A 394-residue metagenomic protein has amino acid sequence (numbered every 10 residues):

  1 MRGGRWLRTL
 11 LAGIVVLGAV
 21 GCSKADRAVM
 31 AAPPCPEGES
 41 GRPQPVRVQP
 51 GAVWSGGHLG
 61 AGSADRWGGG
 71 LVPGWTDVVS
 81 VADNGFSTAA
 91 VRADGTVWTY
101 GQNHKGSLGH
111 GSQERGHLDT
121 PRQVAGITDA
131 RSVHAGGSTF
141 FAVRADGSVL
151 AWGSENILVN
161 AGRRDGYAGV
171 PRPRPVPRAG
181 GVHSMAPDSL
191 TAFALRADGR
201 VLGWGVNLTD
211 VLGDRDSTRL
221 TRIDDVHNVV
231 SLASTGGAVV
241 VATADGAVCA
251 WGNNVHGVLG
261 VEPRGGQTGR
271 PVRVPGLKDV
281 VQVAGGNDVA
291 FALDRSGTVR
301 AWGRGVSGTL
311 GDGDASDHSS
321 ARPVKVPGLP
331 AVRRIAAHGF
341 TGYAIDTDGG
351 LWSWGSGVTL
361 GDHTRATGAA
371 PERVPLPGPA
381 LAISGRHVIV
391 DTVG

Functional and structural regions predicted by a protein language model:
M1-L10: Bacterial N-terminal signal peptides that target proteins for export
G18-G21: C-terminal motif of bacterial Sec signal peptides marking the signal peptidase cleavage site
S23-A25: Bacterial signal peptide processing site
A28, P34-V72, G101-T120, L150-R174 (+4 more regions): Short glycine/serine- and acidic-residue-enriched loop/turn motifs that recur at repeat junctions
P45, S55-G56, S87-A90, T99 (+11 more regions): Conserved core positions of repeat-based scaffolds
G51, F86, G95, G137-S138 (+10 more regions): Short coil/turn segments that connect the beta-strands within blades of beta-propeller domains
T367-G394: Blade-level signature of beta-propeller repeat domains, shared across WD40, Kelch, NHL, RCC1 and BNR/Asp-box propellers
